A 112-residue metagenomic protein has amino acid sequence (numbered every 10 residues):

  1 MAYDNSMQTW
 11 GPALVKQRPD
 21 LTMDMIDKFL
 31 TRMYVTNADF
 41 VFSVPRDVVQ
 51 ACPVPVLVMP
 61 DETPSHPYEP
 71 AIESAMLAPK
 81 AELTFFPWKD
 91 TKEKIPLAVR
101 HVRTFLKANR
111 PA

Functional and structural regions predicted by a protein language model:
M1-Q8: Alpha/beta-hydrolase-fold enzymes
Q8-T9, K16-P45: Hydrophobic, aromatic-rich cap/lid helix
R46, I72: Active-site phosphate/pyrophosphate- and oxyanion-stabilizing loops and adjacent acidic/basic residues in soluble
V49-P53, M76-A78: Short, conserved loop/helix-junction motifs that constitute active-site signature segments in enzyme catalytic cores
A51-C52, V58-P60: Short beta-strand/loop motif that positions the catalytic acidic residue of the alpha/beta-hydrolase fold
D61-P64, W88-D90: Acidic beta-to-alpha connecting loop that harbors the catalytic carboxylate
P64-P70: Conserved alpha/beta-hydrolase "acid-adjacent" motif
P79-A112: Catalytic active-site module of serine/aspartate enzymes centered on a nucleophile-bearing elbow/loop
